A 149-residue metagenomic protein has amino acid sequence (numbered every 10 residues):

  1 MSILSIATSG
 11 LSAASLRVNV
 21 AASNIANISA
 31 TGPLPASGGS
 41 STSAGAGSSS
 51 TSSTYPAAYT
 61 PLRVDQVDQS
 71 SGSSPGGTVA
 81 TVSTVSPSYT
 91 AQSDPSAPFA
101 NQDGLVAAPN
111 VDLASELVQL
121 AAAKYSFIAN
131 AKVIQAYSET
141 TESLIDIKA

Functional and structural regions predicted by a protein language model:
M1-A149: Amphipathic alpha-helical polymerization modules
